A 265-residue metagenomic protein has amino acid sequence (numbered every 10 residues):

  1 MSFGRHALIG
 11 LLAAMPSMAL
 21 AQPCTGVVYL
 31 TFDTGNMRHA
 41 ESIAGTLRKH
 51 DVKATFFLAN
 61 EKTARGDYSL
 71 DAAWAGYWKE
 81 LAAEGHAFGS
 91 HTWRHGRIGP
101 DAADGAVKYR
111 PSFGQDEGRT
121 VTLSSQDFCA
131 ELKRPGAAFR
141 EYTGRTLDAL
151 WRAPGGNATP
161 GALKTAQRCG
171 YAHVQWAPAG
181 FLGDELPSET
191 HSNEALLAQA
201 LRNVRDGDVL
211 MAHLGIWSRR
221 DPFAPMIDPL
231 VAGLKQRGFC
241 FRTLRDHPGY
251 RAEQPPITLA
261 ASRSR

Functional and structural regions predicted by a protein language model:
M1-L8: Bacterial N-terminal signal peptides that target proteins for export
A14-S17: N-terminal signal peptide c-region/cleavage motif recognized by signal peptidases
A21-D116, T120-L123, E131-A149, G249: Active-site beta->alpha N-cap acidic-glycine motif
Q22, A54, A64, R219-R265: C-terminal domain-boundary segment and adjacent tail
F56, F88-S90, Q175, A212 (+1 more regions): Hydrophobic residues in well-ordered beta-strands that form the structural core
L70-W74, S192-L196, F223-I227: Charged helix-capping and loop-helix junction motifs
N157-N203, G238-Y250: His/Asp/Glu-enriched short active-site or ligand-binding loop at hydrolase and phosphoryl-transfer sites
